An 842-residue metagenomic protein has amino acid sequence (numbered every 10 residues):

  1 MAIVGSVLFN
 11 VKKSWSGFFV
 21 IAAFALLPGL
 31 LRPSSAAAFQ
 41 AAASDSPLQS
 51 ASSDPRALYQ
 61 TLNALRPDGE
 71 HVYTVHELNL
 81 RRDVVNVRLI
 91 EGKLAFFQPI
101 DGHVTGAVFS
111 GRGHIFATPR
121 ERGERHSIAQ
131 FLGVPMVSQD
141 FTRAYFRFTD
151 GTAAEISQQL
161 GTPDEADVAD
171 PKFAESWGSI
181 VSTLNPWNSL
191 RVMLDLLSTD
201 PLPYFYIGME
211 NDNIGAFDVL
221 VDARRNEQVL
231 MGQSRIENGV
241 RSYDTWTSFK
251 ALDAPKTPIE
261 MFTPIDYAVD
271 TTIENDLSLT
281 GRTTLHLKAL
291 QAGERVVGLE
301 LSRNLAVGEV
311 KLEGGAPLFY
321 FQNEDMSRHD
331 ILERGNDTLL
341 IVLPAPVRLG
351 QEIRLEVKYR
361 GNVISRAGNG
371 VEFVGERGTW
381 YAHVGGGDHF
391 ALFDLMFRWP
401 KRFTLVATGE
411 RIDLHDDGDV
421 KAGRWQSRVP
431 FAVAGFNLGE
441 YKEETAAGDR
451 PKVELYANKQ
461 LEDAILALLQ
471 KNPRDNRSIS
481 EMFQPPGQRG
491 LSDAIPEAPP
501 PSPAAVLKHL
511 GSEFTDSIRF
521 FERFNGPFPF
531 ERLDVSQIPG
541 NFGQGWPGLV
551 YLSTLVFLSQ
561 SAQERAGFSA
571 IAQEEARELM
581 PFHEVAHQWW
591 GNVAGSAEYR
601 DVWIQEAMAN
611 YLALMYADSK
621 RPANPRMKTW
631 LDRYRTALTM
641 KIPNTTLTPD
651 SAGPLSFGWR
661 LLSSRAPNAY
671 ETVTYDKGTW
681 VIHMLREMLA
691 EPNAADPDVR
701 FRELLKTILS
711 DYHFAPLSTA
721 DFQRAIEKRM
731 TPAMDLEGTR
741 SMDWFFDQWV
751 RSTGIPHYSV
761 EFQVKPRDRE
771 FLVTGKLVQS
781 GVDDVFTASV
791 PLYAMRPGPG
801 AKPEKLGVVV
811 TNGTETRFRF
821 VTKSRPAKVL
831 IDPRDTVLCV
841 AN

Functional and structural regions predicted by a protein language model:
F39-T280, G308, H383-G387, D743 (+1 more regions): N-terminal, polar/Ser/Thr-rich
Y73, V84-V87, K93-F97, G102-F141 (+5 more regions): Solvent-exposed beta-strand/loop surfaces of large extracellular or lumenal domains
F249-A251, P255-T284, K288-R295, E300-R303 (+2 more regions): Hydrophobic helix-coil surface modules that form long, contiguous segments used for peptide/substrate interaction
A254-T257, V342, L349, K358-F397 (+1 more regions): Glycine/proline-rich low-complexity spacer/linker segments in large multi-domain proteins
Q291, L491, P496-P500, L662-S664 (+2 more regions): Amphipathic alpha-helical substructures
R295-V297, V307-E313, P697, T739-M742 (+1 more regions): Beta-strand-rich binding/interaction modules
F373, T515-E522, F568-T639, L705: Zinc-dependent metallopeptidase catalytic helix centered on the HExxH motif and its immediate flanking segment
F483, R489, E606, N610-M684 (+2 more regions): Acidic/His/Gly-enriched intrinsically disordered linker/tail segments that often contain short helix/coil "MoRF-like"
